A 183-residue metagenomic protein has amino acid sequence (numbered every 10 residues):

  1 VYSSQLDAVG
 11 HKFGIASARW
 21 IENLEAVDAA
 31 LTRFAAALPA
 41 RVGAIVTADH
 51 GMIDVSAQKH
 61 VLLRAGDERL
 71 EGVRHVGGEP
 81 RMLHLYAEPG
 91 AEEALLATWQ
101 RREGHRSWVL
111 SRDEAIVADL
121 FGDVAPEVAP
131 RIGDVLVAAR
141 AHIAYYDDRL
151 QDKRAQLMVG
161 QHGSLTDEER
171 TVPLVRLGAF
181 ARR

Functional and structural regions predicted by a protein language model:
V1-R183: Feature captures the catalytic ectodomains and active-site-proximal regions of enzymes that hydrolyze or transfer
